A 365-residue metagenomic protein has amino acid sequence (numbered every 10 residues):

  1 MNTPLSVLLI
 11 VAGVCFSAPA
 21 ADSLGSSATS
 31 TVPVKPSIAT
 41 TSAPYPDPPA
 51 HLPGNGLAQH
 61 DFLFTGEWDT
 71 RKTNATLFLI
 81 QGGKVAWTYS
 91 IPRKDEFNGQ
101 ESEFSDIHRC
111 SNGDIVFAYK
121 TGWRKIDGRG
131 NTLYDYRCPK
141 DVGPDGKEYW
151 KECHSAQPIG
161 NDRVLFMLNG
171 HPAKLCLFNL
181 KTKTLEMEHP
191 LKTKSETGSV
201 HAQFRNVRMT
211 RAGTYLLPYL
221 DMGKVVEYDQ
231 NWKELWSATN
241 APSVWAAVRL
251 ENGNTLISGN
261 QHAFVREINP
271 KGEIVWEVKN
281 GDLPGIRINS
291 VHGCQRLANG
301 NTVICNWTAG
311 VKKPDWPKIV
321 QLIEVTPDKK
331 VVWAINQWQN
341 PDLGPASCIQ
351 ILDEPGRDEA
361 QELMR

Functional and structural regions predicted by a protein language model:
S6-S17: Bacterial N-terminal signal peptides
S17-G25: Boundary at the C-terminal end of the N-terminal hydrophobic targeting segment
L24-R365: Histidine-/acidic-rich catalytic cores in large beta-rich domains
